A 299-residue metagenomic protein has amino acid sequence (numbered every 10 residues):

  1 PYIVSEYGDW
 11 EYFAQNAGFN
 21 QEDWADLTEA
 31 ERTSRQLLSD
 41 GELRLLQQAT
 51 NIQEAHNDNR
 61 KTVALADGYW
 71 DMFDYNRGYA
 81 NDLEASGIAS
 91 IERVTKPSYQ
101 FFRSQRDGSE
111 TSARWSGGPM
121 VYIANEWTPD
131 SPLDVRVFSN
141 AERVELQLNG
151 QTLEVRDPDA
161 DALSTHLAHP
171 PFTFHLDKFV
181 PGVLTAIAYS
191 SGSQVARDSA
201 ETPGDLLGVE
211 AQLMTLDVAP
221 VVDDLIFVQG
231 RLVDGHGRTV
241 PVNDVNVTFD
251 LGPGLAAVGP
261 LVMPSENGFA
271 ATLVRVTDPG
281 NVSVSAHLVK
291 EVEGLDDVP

Functional and structural regions predicted by a protein language model:
P1-S98, T111, W115-E126: Substrate-binding/catalytic cleft of secreted carbohydrate-active enzymes, primarily glycoside hydrolases
Y69-P129, D134-G208, R238-V240: Catalytic cores of secreted or luminal carbohydrate-active enzymes
N125-S131, D217-I226: Short, solvent-exposed loop/linker segments at the N-terminal edge of repeated beta-sheet extracellular domains
V135-S139, I187, D223-V240, S283-A286: Beta-strand-rich structural segments
E145, Q151-V155, V242-G254, P260 (+2 more regions): Short, well-ordered beta-strand segments
D157, D161-T165, G252-F269: Low-complexity "stalk/linker" and mucin-like segments enriched in Ser/Thr/Pro/Ala/Gly
F172-F179, L261-D278: Short, hydrophobic beta-strand segments
A200-D223: Low-complexity, Pro/Ser/Thr- and charge-rich linker/hinge segments at domain boundaries
